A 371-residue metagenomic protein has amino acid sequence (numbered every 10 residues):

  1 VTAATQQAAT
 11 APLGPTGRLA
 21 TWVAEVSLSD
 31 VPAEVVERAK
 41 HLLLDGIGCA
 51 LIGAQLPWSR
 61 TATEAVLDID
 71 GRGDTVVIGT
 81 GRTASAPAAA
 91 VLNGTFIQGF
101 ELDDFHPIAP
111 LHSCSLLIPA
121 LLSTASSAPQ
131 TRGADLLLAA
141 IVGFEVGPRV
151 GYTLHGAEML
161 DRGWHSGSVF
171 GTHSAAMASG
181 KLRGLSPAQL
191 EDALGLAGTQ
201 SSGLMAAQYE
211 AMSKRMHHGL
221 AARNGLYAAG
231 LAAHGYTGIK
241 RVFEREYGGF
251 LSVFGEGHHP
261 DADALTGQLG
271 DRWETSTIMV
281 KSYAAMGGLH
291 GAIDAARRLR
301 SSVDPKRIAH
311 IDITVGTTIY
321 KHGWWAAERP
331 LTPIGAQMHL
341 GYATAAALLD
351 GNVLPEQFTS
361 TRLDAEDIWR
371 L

Functional and structural regions predicted by a protein language model:
V1-S113, Y209, S213-R223, G230-L371: Terminal-appendage/accessory-domain detector
V36, K40, L44, L117 (+3 more regions): Hydrophobic face of alpha-helices
A84, V91-D104, A109-L138, V142 (+2 more regions): Function-dense linear segments that define catalytic or interfacial modules in macromolecule-processing proteins
S115-S123, F170, S174-A178, H290-D294 (+1 more regions): Short amphipathic alpha-helical face segments that pack within enzyme cores and frequently flank/anchor catalytic
T124, S179-G180, L299, V303: Hydrophobic pocket-lining residues that define ligand/cofactor binding sites across diverse proteins
S126-Y227, H234, I239-F250: Glycine-rich, mobile lid/loop segments that gate access to catalytic sites or pores
